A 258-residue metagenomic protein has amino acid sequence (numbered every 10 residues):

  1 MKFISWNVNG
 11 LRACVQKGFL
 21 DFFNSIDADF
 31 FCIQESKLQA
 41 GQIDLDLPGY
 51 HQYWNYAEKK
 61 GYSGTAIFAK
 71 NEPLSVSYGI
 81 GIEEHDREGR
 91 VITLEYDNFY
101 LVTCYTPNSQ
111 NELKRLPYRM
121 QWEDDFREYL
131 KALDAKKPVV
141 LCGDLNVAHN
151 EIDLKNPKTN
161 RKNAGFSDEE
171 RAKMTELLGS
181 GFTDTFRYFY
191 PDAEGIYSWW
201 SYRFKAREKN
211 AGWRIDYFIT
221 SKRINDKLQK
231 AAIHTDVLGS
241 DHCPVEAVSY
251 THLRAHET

Functional and structural regions predicted by a protein language model:
M1-N9, N98-Q110, C142: Active-site-proximal beta-strand elements of phosphoester/diester hydrolases
K2-L11, F22, A40-Q52: Internal alpha/beta domain cores that form substrate/cofactor-binding pockets in large enzymes and binding proteins
N7, F23-G41, L101, L130-E151 (+4 more regions): Active-site beta-strand/loop signature of hydrolases that rely on acidic residues for catalysis
K37, Q42-S109: Structured beta-strand-rich core segments of catalytic domains in phosphoester-bond hydrolases
H51, D125-A211, I215: Metal-dependent phosphoesterases centered on the DNase I-like endonuclease/exonuclease/phosphatase
K60-S75, F204-D226: Conserved beta strand-loop-helix elements of the APE1-like EEP
G81-I82, P107-E123, N160-K162: Surface-exposed cleft-lining segments at the edges of enzyme active sites
T251-T258: Conserved small/polar residues in nucleotide/adenosyl-binding loops
